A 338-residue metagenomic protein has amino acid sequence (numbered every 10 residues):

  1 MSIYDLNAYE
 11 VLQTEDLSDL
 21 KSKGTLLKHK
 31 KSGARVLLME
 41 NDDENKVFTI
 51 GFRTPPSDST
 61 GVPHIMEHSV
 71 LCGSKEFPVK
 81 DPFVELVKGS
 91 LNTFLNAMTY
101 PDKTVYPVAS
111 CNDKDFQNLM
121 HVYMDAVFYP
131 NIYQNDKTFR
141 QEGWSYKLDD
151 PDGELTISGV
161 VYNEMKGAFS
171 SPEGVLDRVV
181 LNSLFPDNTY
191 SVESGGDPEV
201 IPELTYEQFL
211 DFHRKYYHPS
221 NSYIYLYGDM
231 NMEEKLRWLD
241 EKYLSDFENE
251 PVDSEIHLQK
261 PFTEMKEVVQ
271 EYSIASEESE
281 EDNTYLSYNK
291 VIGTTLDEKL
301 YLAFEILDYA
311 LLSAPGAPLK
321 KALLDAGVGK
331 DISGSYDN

Functional and structural regions predicted by a protein language model:
M1-D43: N- or domain-start disorder-to-order transition segments that initiate the globular core
S2-A8, P55, S69-E264, S279-F304 (+1 more regions): Charge-rich, well-structured scaffold segments of protease-associated domains
Q13-D16, L38-M39, A97, E271-E277 (+1 more regions): Short amphipathic beta-strand and strand-loop transition segments with alternating hydrophobic
K23-K30, K266-E277: Short acidic-hydrophobic surface loop/beta-edge motif
L37-M39, T49-G51, P107: Short, conserved beta-strand segments within well-ordered enzyme catalytic domains that often line or immediately flank
E44-F48: Short, conserved catalytic-motif segment at the N-terminal edge
G51-G61: Short pre-active-site segment immediately N-terminal to the catalytic Zn-binding motif
G61, I65, S69: Catalytic glutamate of the conserved HExxH
